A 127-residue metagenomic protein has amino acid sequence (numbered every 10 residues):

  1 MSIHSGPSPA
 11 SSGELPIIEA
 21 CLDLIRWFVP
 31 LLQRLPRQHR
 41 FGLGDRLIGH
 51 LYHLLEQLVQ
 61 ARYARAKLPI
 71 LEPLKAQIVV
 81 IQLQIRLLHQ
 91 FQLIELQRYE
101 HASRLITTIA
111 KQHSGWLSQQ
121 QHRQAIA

Functional and structural regions predicted by a protein language model:
M1-A127: Amphipathic alpha-helical assembly/interaction segments
